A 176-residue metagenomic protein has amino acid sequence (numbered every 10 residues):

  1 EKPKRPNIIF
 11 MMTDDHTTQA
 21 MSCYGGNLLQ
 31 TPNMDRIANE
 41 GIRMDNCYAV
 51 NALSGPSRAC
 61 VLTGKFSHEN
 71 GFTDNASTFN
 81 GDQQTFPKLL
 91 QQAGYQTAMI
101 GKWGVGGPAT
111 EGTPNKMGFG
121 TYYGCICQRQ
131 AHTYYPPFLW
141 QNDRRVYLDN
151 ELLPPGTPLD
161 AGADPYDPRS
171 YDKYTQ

Functional and structural regions predicted by a protein language model:
E1-Q176: Formylglycine-dependent sulfatase
